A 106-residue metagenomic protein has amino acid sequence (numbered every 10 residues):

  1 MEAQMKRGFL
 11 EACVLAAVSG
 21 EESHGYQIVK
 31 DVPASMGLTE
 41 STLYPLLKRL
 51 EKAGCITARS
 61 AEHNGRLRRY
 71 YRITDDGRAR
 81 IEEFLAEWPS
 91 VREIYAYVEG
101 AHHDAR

Functional and structural regions predicted by a protein language model:
M1-Q4, A58-S60: Short beta-strand/turn micro-motifs at beta-sheet edges
E2-Y44: N-terminal helix-turn-helix DNA-binding core of bacterial DNA-binding proteins
P45, R49: Alpha-helical DNA-recognition elements
A53-L67, R72: Beta-hairpin "wing" of winged helix-turn-helix
E82-R106: Amphipathic alpha-helical dimerization/coiled-coil segments that flank or bridge DNA-binding/regulatory modules
